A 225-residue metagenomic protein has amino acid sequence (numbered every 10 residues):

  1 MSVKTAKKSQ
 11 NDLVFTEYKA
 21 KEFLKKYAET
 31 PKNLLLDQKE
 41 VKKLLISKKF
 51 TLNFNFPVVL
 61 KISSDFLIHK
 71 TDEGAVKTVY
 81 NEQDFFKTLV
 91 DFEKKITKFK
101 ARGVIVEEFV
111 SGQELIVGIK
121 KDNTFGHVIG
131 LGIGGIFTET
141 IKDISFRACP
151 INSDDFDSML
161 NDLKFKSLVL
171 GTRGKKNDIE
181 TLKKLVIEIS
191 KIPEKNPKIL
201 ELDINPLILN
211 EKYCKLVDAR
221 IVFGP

Functional and structural regions predicted by a protein language model:
M1-P225: ATP-dependent carboxylate/acyl-activation modules
